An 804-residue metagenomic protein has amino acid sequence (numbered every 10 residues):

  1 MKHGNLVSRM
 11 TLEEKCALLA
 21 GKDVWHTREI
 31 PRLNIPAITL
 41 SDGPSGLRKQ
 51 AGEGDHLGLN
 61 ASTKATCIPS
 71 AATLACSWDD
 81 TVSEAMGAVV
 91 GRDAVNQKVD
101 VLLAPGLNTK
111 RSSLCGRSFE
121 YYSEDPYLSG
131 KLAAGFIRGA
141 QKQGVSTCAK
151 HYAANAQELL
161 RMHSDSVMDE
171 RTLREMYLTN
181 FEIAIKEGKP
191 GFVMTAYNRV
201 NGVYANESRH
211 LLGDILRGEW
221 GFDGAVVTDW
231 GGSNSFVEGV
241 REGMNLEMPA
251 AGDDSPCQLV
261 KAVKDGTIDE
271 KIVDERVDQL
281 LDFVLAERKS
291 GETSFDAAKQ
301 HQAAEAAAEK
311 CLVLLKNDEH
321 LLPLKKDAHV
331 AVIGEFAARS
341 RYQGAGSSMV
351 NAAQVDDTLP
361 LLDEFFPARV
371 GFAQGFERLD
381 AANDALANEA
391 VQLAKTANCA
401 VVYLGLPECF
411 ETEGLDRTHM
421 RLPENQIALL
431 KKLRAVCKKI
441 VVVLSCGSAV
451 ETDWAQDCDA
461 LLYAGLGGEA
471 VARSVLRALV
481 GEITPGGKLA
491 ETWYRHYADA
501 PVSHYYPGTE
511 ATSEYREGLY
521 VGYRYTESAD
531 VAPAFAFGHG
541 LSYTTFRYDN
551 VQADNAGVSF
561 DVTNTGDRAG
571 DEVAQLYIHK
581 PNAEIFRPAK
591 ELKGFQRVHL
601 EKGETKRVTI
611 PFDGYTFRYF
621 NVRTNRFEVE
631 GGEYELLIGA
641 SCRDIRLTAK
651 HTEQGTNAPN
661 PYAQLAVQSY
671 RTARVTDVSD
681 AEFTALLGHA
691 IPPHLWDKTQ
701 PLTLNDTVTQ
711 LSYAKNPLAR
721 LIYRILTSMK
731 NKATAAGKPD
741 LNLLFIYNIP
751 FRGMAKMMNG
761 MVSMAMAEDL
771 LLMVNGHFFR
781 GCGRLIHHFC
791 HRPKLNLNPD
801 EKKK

Functional and structural regions predicted by a protein language model:
M1-F617, E633-I638, C642, I749 (+4 more regions): Glycoside hydrolase catalytic-domain context in secreted enzymes
G46, S503, A532, R568 (+8 more regions): A generic signature of intrinsically disordered, low-complexity regions enriched in glycine/proline and charged/polar
G614-P661: Terminal connector regions
C642-R643, A649-L721: Charged, amphipathic alpha-helical linkers/stalks
A685-K804: Long, low-hydrophobicity ectodomains and other hydrophilic envelope-associated domains
